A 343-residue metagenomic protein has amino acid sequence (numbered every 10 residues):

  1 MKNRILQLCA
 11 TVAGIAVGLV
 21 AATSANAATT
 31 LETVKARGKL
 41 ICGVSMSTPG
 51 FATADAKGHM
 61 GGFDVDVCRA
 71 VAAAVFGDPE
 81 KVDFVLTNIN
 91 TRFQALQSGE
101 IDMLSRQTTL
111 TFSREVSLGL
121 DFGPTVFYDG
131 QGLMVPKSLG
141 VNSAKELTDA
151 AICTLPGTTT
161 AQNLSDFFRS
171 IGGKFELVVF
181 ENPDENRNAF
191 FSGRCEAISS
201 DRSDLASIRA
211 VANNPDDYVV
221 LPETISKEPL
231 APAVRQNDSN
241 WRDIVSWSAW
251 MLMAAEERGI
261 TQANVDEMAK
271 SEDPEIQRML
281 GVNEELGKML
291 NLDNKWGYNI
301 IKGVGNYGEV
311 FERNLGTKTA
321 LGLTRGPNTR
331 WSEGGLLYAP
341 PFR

Functional and structural regions predicted by a protein language model:
M1-V12: Bacterial N-terminal signal peptides that target proteins for export
V20-A27: Sec/Tat signal peptide C-region and signal peptidase I cleavage site
A27-S105, L292-K295, G303, Y307 (+2 more regions): Extracytoplasmic small-molecule ligand-binding "clamshell" domains of the periplasmic binding protein/Venus flytrap
K35-K39, A72-E80, Q97-I101, T109 (+7 more regions): Sec-exported extracytoplasmic/periplasmic mature domains
I41-G50, M60-V75, T109, D129-E181 (+1 more regions): Bilobed "Venus flytrap"/periplasmic-binding protein-like clamshell domains and structurally analogous long
D66-R69, A73-V75, K137-V141, K145 (+5 more regions): Extended ligand-binding regions for polar small-molecule ligands
R69, A73, G77, K81-E146 (+3 more regions): Acidic, polar ligand-binding/catalytic clefts
V282-R343: C-terminal functional modules
